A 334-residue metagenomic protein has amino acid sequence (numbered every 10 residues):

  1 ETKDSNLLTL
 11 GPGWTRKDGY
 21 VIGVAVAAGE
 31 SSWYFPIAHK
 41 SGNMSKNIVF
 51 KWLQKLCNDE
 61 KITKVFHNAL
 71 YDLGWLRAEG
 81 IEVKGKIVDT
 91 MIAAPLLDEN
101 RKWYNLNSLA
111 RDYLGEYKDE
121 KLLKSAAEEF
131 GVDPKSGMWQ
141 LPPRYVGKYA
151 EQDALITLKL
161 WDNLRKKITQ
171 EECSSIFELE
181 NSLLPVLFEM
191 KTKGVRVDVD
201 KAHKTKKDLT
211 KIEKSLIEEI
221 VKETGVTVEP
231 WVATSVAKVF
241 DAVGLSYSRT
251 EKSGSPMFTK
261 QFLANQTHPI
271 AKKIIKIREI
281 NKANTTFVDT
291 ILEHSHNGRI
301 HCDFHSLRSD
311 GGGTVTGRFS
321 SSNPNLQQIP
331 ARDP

Functional and structural regions predicted by a protein language model:
E1-K40, K84, R101, L109-L114 (+1 more regions): Conserved "right-hand" nucleotidyltransferase catalytic core of DNA-directed polymerases
G29-K64, V195: Nucleic-acid-processing active sites and adjacent nucleic-acid-binding tracks, predominantly divalent metal-dependent
W52, D72-W75, N105-L109: Alpha-helical scaffold elements adjacent to nucleotide-binding pockets in ATP/GTP-utilizing enzyme cores
K61-L70, T227-E229: Short glycine-rich phosphate-binding loop at a beta-alpha junction
K64-H67, I87, E178: A structural signal for short, well-ordered beta-strand segments and their strand-loop junctions that often border
L70-L73, L97, R101: Conserved nucleotide-binding/hydrolysis micro-motifs of P-loop NTPases
Y71-A78, K238-V239: Phosphate- and divalent-cation-binding pockets in alpha/beta enzyme and binding domains that engage nucleotide-derived
E82-E99, N105-R111: Conserved beta-strand -> loop -> alpha-helix junction used to position metal-binding or nucleic-acid-contacting
